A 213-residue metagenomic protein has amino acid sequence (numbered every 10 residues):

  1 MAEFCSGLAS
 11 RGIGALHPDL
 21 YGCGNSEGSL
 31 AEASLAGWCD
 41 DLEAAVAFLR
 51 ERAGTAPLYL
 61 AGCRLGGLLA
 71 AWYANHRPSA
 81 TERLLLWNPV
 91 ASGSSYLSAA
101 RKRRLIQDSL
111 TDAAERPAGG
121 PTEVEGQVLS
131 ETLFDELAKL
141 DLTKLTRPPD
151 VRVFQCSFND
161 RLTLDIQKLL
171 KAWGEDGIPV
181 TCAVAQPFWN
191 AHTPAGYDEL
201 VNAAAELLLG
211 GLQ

Functional and structural regions predicted by a protein language model:
E3-E27: Conserved alpha/beta-hydrolase
C5, L42-V46, L170: Generic structural signal for well-ordered alpha-helices, preferentially at hydrophobic/aromatic core positions
R11, R52, D176: Conserved dinucleotide-binding and phosphotransfer motif residues
G24-T55: Catalytic nucleophile-loop/oxyanion-hole region of alpha/beta-hydrolase and closely related hydrolase-like folds
R52-R64: Alpha/beta-hydrolase fold nucleophile elbow
A61-A70, N88: Gly/Ala-rich beta-loop-alpha elbow adjacent to hydrolase catalytic centers
W72-H76: Active-site signature of alpha/beta-hydrolase-fold catalytic machinery across serine- and Asp/Cys-nucleophile hydrolases
S79-G210: The alpha/beta-hydrolase serine catalytic core
